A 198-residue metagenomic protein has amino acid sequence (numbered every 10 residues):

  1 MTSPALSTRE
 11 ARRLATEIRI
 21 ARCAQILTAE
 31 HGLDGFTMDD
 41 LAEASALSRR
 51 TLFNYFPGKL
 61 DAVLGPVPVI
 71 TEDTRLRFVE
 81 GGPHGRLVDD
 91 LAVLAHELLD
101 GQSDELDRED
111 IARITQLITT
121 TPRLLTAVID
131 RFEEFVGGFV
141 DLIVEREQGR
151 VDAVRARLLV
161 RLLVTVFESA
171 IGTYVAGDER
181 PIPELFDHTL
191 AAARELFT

Functional and structural regions predicted by a protein language model:
M1-A44, E72-D73: Basic, helix-initiating cap at the start of DNA-binding domains
S3, A176-T198: C-terminal peripheral helix-coil segments that are non-catalytic and often amphipathic
S7, H31-L33, F53-G65: HTH DNA-binding helix-turn interface
T28, T37-M38, K59-I70, V88 (+1 more regions): Amphipathic alpha-helical segments enriched in hydrophobic/aromatic and basic residues that form the DNA-contacting
R50: Key DNA-contact positions within bacterial/archaeal DNA-binding proteins
T74-I114: Hydrophobic alpha-helical connector segments
T115-E147, V154-R161: Amphipathic alpha-helical packing segments from all-alpha helical-bundle domains
